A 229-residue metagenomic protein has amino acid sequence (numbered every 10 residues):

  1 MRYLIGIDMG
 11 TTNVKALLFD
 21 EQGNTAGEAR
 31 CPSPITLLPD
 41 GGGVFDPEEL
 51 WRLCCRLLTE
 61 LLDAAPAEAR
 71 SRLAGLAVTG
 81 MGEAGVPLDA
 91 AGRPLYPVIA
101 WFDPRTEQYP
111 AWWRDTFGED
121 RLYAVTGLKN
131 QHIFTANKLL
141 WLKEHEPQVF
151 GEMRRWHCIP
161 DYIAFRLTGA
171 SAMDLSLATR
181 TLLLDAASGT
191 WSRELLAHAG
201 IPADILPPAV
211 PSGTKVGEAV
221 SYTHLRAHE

Functional and structural regions predicted by a protein language model:
M1-Y96, A124, E152: N-terminal glycine/serine-rich phosphate-binding loop of ATP-dependent small-molecule kinases, especially carbohydrate
T59, D63, D115, E144-G151 (+6 more regions): Generic secondary-structure signature for well-ordered alpha-helical cores
A65-W101, K129-T135, A164-D185, V210-P211 (+1 more regions): Short beta-strand-loop/turn "lid" adjacent to the catalytic site in phosphate-handling enzymes
E68-S71, V78, D120-N130, Q148-H157 (+1 more regions): A short alpha-helix-loop-beta-strand transition element characteristic of N-terminal alpha/beta dinucleotide-binding
G75, R154-C158, E194, I205-S212: Beta-strand segments within the central parallel beta-sheet cores of soluble alpha/beta enzyme folds
F102-W141, A186-G189, E194-A197: Glycine-rich phosphate-binding loop plus the immediately following alpha-helix
L142, I163: Polyanionic/metal-chelating signatures
T223-E229: Conserved small/polar residues in nucleotide/adenosyl-binding loops
